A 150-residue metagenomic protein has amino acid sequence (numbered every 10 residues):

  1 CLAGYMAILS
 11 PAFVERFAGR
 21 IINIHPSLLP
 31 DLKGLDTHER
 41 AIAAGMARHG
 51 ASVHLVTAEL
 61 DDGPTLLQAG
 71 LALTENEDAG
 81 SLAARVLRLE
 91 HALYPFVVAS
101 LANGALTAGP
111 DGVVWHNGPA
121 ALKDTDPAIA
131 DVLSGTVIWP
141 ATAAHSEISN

Functional and structural regions predicted by a protein language model:
C1-H116: Donor/substrate-binding cores of folate-linked one-carbon enzymes
A92-N150: C-terminal and late-domain segments of enzyme folds
